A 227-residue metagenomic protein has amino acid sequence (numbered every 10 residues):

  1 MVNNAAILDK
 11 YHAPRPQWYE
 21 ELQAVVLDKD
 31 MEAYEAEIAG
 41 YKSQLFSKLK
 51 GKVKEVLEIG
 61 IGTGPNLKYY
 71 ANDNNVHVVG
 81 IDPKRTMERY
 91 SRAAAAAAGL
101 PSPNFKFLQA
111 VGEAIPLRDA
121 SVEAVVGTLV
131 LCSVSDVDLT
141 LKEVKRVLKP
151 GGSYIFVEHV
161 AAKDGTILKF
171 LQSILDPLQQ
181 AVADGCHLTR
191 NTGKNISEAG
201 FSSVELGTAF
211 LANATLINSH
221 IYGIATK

Functional and structural regions predicted by a protein language model:
V2-S43: Class I SAM-dependent methyltransferase Rossmann-like catalytic core, especially the SAM/SAH-binding loop
Y19-L22, D28-Y34, V157-I217: C-terminal alpha-helical "lid/dimerization" subdomain adjacent to the S-adenosyl-L-methionine
E32-E55, P65-Y69: Conserved alpha-helix/loop element of class I SAM-dependent methyltransferases that forms part of the SAM/SAH-binding
E55-A114: Class I SAM-dependent methyltransferase SAM/SAH-binding core
E113-V125: A short acidic, Gly/Pro-enriched loop at the edge of an enzyme's catalytic core that lines a small-molecule cofactor
E123-D136: A short SAM/SAH-binding and catalytic strip from SAM-dependent methyltransferases
D138-P150: A short glycine-rich, Lys/Arg-flanked "PGG" loop and its adjoining helix->strand segment in the class I
H220-K227: C-terminal lobe and adjacent flexible extensions of AdoMet/dcAdoMet transferase-like proteins
